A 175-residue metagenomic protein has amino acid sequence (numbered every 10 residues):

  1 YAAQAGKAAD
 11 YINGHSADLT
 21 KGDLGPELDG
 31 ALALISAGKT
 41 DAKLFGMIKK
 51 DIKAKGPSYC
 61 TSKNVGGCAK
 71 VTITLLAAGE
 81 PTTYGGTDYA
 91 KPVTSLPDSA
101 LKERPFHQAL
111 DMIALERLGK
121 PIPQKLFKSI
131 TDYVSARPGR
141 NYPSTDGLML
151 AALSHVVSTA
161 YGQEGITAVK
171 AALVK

Functional and structural regions predicted by a protein language model:
Y1-K175: Preference for long, amphipathic alpha-helical scaffolds in soluble/luminal domains and all-alpha bundles
